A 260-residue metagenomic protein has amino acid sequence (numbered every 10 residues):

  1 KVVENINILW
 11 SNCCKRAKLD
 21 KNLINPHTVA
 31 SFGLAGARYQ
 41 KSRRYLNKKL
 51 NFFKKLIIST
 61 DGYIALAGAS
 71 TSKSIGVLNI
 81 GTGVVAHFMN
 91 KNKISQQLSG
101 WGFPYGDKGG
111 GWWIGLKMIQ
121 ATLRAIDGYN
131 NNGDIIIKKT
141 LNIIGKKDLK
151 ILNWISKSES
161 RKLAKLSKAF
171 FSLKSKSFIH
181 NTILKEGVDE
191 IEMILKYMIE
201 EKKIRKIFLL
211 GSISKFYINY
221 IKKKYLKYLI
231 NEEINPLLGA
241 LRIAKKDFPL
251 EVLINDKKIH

Functional and structural regions predicted by a protein language model:
K1-T28, N47, L66-G76, I119-H260: ATP-binding/phosphotransfer module of carbohydrate and carboxylate kinases, centering on a glycine-rich
R16, L34-R38: Polybasic, low-complexity association/targeting segments
V29, A37-N132, H260: Phosphate-binding/catalytic loop of phosphoryl-transfer enzymes
